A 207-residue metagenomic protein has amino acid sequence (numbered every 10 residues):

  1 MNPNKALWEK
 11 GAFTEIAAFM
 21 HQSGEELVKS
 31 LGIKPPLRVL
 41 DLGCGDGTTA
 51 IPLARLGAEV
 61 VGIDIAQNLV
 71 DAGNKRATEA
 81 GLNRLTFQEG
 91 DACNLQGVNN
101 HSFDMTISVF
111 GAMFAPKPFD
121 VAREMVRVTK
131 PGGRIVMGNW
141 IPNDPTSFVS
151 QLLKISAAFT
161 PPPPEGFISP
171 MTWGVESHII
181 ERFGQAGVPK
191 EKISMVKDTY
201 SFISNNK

Functional and structural regions predicted by a protein language model:
M1-L37, T48, P52, A72 (+2 more regions): Conserved class I S-adenosyl-L-methionine
R38, G133-R134: Short glycine-centered segments of the SAM/dcSAM-binding site in methyltransferase folds
R38-L42, D46-L95, D120: Class I SAM-dependent methyltransferase SAM/SAH-binding core
C93-M105: A short acidic, Gly/Pro-enriched loop at the edge of an enzyme's catalytic core that lines a small-molecule cofactor
D104-P118, I141: A short SAM/SAH-binding and catalytic strip from SAM-dependent methyltransferases
A115-P116, T129-P131: Helix-to-beta-strand junctions that scaffold the AdoMet/dcAdoMet cofactor pocket in Class I SAM-dependent enzymes
F119, V126, R134-S204: Conserved catalytic/acceptor-binding region of the Class I
